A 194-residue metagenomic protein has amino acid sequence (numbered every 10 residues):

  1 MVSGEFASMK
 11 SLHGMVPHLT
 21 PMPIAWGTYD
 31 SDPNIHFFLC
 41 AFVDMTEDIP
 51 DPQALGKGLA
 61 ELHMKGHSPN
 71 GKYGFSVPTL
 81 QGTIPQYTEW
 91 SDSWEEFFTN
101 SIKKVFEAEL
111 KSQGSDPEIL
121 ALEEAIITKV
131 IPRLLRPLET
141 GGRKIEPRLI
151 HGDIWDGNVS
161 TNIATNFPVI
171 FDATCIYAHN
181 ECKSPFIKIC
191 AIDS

Functional and structural regions predicted by a protein language model:
M1-E96, N100: ATP-binding pocket architecture of kinase catalytic cores
P21, F37, P147-L149, P168: Hydrophobic "anchor" residues on beta-strands that sit immediately upstream of conserved functional sites
T28-D32, H67-H151, N162-T165: An alpha-helical support segment within catalytic cores of ATP-dependent transferases
Y29, M45, P168, T174-I176: Activation segment
Q53-L55, T165-N166, K183-F186: Short, glycine/charged-enriched secondary-structure capping and boundary segments
A108, C175-S194: Active-site activation/catalytic loop segments of kinase-like enzymes and analogous catalytic loops in related
I154: Hydrophobic HxD+1 residue recognition
G157-V159: Hydrophobic residue at the +6 position relative to the catalytic HRD Asp in the kinase catalytic loop
